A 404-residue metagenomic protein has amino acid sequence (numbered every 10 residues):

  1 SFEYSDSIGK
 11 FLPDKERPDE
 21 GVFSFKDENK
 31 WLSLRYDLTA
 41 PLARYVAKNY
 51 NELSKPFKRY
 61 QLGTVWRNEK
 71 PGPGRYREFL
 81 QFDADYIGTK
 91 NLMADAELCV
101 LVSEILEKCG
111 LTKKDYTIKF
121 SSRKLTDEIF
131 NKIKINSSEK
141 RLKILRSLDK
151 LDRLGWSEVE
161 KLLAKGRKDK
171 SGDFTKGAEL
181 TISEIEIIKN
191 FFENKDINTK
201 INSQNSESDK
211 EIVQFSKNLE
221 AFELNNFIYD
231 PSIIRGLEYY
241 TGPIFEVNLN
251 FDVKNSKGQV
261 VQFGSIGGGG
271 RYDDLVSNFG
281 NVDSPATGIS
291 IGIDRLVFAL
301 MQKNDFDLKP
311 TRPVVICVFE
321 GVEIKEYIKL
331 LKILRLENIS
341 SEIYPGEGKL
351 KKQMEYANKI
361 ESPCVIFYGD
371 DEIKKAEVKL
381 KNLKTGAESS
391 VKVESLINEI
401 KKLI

Functional and structural regions predicted by a protein language model:
S1-E211, E223-N225, I233-Y239, E246-Q262 (+2 more regions): Extended, charged alpha-beta segments that form solvent-exposed binding/catalytic grooves in nucleic-acid-handling
K210-E211, F215-K217, A221-Y229, I233-I404: NTP/phosphate- and nucleic-acid-binding module
